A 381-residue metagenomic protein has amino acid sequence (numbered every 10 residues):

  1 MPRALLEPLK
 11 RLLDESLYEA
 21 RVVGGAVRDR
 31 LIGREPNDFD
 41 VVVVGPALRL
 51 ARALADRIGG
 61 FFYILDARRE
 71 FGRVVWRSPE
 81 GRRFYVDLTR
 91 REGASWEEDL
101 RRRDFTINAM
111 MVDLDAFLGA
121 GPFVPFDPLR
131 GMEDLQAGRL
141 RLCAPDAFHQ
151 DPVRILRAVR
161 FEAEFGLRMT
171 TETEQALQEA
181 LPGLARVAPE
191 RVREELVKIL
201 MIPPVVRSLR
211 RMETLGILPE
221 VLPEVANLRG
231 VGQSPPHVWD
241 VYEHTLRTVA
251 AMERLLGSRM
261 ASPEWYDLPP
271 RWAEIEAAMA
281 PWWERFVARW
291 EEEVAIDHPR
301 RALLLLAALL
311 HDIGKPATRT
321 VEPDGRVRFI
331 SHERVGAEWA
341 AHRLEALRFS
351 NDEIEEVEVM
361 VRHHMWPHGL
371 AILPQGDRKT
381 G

Functional and structural regions predicted by a protein language model:
M1-G381: Catalytic cores of the polymerase beta-like nucleotidyltransferase superfamily and closely associated nucleotide
